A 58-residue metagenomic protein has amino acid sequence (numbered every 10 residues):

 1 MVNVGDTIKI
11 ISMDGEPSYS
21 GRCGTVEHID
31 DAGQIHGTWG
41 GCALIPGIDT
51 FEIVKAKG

Functional and structural regions predicted by a protein language model:
N3-K57: Basic/aromatic-rich interaction segments and small domains that mediate binding to polyanionic partners
